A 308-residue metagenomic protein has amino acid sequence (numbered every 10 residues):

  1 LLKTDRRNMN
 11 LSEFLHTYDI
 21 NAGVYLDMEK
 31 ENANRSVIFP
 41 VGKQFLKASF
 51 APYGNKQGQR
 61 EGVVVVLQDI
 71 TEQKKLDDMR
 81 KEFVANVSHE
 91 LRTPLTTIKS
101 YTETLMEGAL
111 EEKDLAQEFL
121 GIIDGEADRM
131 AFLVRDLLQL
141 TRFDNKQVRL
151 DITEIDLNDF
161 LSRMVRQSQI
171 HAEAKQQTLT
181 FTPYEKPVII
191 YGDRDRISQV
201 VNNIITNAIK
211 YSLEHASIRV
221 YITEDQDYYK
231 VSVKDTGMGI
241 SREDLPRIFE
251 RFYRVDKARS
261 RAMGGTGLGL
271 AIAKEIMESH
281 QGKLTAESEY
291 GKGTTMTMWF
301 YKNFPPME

Functional and structural regions predicted by a protein language model:
R6-E72: PAS-family sensory/regulatory modules and their coupling/dimerization elements
K47-S49, D151-R166: A conserved beta-strand-to-alpha-helix junction within the catalytic ATP-binding
G125-M130: Short alpha-helical segment of the dimerization/phosphotransfer core of two-component systems
N145-L150, I189-G192: Conserved micro-motifs of the catalytic ATP-binding
D151-E154, E173, T178-V188: Conserved catalytic submotifs in the C-terminal HATPase_c
L157, G239-E250: Short helix N-cap motif at coil->helix boundaries in the Bergerat
Q281-G282: Conserved glycine-rich
